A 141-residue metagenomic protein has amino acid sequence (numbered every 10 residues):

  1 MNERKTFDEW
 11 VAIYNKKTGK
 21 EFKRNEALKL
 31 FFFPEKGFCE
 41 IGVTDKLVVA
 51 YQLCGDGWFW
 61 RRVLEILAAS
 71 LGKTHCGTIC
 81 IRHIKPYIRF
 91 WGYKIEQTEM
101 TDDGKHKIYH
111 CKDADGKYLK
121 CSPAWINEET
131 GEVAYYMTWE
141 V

Functional and structural regions predicted by a protein language model:
M1-K20, M137-V141: Short amphipathic alpha-helix that is part of the acyltransferase structural core
N2, L28, I88-Q97, L119-C121: Short glycine-aromatic motifs
G19-E35, Y109-A114: Short, solvent-exposed secondary-structure boundary motifs
N25-W58, V141: Conserved donor-binding loop and adjoining core beta-sheet/short helix segment in diverse acyl/aminoacyl transferases
E40, H110-K112, Y136-E140: Short, well-ordered beta-strand micro-motif
T44-G92, E99-H106: Acyl-donor binding region in acyl/amide transferases
K94-V133: Conserved catalytic-core motifs of GNAT/GCN5-like acyltransferases
